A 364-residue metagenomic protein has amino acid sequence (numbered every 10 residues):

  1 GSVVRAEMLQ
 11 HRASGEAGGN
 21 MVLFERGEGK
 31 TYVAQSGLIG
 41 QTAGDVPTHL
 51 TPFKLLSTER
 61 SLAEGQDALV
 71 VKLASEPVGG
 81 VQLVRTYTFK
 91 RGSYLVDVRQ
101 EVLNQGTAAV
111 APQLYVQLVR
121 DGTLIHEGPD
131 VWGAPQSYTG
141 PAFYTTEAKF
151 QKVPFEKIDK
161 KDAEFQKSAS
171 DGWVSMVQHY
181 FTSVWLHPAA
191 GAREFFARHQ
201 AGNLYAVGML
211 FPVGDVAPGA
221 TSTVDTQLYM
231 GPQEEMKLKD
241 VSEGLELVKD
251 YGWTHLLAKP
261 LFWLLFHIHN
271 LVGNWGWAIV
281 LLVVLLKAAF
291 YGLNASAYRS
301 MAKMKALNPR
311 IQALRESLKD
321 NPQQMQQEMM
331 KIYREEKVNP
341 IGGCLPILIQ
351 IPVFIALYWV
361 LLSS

Functional and structural regions predicted by a protein language model:
G1-L247: Soluble non-transmembrane domains of integral membrane proteins
Q100-E101, P112-P135, Y205, L210-S364: Helix-loop-helix
